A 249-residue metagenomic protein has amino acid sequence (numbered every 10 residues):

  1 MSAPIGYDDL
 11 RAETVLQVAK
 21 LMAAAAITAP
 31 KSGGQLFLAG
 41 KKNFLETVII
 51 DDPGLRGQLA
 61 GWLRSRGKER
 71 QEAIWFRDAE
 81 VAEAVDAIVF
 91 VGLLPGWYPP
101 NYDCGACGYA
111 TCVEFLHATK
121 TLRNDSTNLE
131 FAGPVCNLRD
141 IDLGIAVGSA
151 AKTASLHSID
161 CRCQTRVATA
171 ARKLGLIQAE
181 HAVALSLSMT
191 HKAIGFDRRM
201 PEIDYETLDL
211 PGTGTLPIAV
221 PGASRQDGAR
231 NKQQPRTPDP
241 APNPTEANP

Functional and structural regions predicted by a protein language model:
M1-P249: Acidic, surface-exposed loops and disordered segments
